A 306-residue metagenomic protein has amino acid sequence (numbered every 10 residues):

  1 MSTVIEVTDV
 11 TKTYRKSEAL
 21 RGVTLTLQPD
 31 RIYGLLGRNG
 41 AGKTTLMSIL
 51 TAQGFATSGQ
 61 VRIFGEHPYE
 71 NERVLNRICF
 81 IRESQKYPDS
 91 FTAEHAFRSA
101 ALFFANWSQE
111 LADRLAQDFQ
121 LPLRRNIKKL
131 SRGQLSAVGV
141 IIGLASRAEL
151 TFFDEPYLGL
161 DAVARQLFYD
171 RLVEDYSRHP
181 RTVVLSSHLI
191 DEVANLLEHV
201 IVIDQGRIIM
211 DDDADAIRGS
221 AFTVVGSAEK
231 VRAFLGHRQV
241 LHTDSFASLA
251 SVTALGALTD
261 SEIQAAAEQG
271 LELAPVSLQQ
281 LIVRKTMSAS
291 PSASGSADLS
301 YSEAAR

Functional and structural regions predicted by a protein language model:
S2-V7, K12-D191, N195-E198, V202-D204 (+1 more regions): ABC transporter nucleotide-binding domains
E18, R31-Y33, K230-R232, L258-D260 (+1 more regions): Residues that cap or initiate secondary-structure elements
N71-R73, V231-R238, S261-A267: Short loop/helix-cap segments at secondary-structure boundaries that form the rim of catalytic
T92, D213, A274-S277: Short loop/turn segments at beta->alpha junctions
Q109-A112, A228, D260: Alpha-helix initiation and N-capping motif
Y169-A257: ABC transporter nucleotide-binding domain
S248-R306: C-terminal coupling/interaction segments
